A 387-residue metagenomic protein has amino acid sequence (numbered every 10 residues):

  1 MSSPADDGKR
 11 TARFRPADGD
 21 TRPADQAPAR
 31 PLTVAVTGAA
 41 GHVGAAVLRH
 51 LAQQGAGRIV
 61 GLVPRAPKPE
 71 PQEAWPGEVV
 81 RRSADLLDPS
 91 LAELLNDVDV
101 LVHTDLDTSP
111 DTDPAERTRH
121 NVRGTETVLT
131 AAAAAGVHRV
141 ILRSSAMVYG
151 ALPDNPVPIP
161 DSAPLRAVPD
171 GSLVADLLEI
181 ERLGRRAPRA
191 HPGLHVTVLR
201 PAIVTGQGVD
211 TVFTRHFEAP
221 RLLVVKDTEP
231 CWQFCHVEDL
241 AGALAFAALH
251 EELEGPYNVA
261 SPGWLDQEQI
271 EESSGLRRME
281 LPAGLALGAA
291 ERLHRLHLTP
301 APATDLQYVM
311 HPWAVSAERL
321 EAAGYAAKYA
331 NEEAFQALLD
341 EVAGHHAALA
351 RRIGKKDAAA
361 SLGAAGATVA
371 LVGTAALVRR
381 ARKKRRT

Functional and structural regions predicted by a protein language model:
Q26-P28, A243-A303, L339, H345-I353 (+1 more regions): Mid/C-terminal beta-alpha module of Rossmann-like enzyme folds, strongest in SDR-family dehydrogenases/epimerases
P31-G57: N-terminal Rossmann NAD(P)H-binding glycine-rich loop of SDR-like oxidoreductase domains
G77-R123, A131, A135, A151: NAD(P)H-binding glycine-rich loop region in Rossmannoid oxidoreductase-like domains and their noncatalytic homologs
T127-S172: Conserved Rossmann-fold NAD(P)-dependent oxidoreductase catalytic core, especially the SDR/UDP-sugar
V168-T197: Active-site Tyr-X1-5-Lys
L178, P192-L194, V204-R215, A247-Y257: Glycine/proline-rich active-site loop of Rossmann-fold NAD(P)-dependent oxidoreductases
E179, V212, V225-A248, G255: Substrate-positioning beta->alpha
N331-T387: Amphipathic terminal alpha-helices
